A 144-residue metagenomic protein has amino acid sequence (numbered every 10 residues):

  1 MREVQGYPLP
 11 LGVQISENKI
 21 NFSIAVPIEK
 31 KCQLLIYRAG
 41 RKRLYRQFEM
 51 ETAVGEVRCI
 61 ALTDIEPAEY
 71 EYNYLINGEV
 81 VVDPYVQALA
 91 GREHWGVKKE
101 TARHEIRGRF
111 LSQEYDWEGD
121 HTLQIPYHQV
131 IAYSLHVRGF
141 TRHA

Functional and structural regions predicted by a protein language model:
M1-K19, Y45, T52-A144: The feature marks proteins involved in alpha-glucan
A25-K31, P67: Short proline/glycine-enriched turn/loop motifs at strand-loop junctions of beta-rich domains
K31-C32, L135: Short beta-strand segments in beta-sandwich/barrel cores
Q33-L35, N73: Beta-strand signatures of extracellular beta-sandwich domains
A39-R41: Beta-propeller domains
